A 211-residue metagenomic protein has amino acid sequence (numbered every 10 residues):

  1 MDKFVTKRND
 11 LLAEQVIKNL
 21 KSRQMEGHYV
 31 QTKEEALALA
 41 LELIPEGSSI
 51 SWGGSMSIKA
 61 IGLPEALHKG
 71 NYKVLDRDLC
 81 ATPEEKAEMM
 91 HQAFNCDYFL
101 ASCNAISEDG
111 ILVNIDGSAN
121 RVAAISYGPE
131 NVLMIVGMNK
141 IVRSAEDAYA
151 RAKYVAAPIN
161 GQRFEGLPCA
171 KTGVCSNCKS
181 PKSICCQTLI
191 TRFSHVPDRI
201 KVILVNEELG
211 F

Functional and structural regions predicted by a protein language model:
M1-D2, K21-Q24, N71-V74, E85-A87 (+2 more regions): N-terminal start-of-chain detector that recognizes signal peptides and the immediate post-cleavage beginning
M1-R23, I159-P168: Iron-sulfur (Fe-S) cluster-binding modules
K3-F4, D78-C80, V132-N139: Flexible, glycine/proline-enriched loop segments at strand-loop-helix junctions that form or flank small-ligand binding
T6, T32, T82, T172 (+1 more regions): Residue-identity detector for threonine
T6-L11, Q31, I115-D116, N120: Long hydrophobic alpha-helices with heptad-repeat/coiled-coil character
N9-M90, F94-F99: N-terminal active-site beta-alpha-beta segment that forms phosphate/nucleotide-binding and substrate-recognition loops
F94-F211: Conserved phosphate- and dinucleotide-binding cores of soluble alpha/beta proteins, encompassing both enzyme active
